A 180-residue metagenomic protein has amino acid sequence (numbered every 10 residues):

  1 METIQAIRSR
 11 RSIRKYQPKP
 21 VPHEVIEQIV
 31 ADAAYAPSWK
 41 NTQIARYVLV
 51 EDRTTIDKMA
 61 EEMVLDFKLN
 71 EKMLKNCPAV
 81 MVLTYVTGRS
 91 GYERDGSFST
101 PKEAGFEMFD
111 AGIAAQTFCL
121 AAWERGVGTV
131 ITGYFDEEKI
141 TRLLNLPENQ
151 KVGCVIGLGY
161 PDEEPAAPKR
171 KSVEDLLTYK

Functional and structural regions predicted by a protein language model:
T3-I13, R89, G153-K180: C-terminal helix-cap and adjacent tail motif
I13-Q28: A short N-terminal beta-strand-loop micro-motif at the entrance of redox/enzyme domains
A31-D32, A36-P37, Q43-V48, T117: Short beta-strand segments
A33, M81, T87, G96-L143: Small-aliphatic-rich amphipathic alpha-helix that forms the alpha element of a beta-alpha
W39-T42, M73-K75, L146-E148, K169-R170: Solvent-exposed alpha-helices and their adjacent loops that cap or buttress functional pockets in soluble metabolic
N41-A111: Glycine/small-residue-rich phosphate/adenosyl-binding loop
K139-G159: Short, conserved aromatic-histidine micro-motifs
